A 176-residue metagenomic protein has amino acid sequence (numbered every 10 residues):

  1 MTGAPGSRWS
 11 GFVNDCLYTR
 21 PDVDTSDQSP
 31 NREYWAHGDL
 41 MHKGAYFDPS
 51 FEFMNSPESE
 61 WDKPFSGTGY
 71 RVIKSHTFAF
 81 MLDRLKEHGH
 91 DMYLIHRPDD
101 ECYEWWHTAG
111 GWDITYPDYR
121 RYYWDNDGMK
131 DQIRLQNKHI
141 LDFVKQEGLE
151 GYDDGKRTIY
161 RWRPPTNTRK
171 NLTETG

Functional and structural regions predicted by a protein language model:
M1-F65, G176: PAPS-dependent sulfotransferase catalytic core
V72-T175: PAPS-dependent sulfotransferase catalytic domain
